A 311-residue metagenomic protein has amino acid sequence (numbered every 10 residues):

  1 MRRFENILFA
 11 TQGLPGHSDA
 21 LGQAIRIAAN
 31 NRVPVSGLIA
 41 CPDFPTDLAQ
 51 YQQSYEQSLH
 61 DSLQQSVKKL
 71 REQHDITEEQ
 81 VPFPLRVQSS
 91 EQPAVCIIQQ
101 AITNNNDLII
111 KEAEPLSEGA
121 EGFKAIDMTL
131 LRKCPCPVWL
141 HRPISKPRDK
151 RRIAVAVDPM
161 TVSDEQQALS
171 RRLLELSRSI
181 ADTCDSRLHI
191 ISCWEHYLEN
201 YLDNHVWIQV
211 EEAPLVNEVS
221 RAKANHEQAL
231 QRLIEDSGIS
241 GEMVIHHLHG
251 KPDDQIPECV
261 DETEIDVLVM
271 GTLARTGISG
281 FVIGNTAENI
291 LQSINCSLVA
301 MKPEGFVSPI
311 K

Functional and structural regions predicted by a protein language model:
M1-R3, S54-S58, E72-I109, P115-L116 (+3 more regions): Structural beta-alpha unit
M1-S54, A154-E212, E235, S293: Small/aliphatic-rich secondary-structure junction motif
S18, E91-V95, K124, D253 (+1 more regions): Structural motif corresponding to alpha-helix initiation and N-cap regions
R26, I98-D149, E258-I310: Gly/Ser-rich helix-loop-strand patches that form or flank binding pockets for ribonucleotide-derived cofactors
S36-L38, P82-Q88, W139, H189-I191 (+2 more regions): General small-molecule cofactor/ligand-binding pocket signal
S54-Q65, V162, E212-N225: A short acidic, glycine-rich active-site loop that binds or catalyzes chemistry on phosphate/adenosine moieties
K133, C193, L215-V267, R275-F281 (+2 more regions): Charged, low-complexity C-terminal accessory regions
